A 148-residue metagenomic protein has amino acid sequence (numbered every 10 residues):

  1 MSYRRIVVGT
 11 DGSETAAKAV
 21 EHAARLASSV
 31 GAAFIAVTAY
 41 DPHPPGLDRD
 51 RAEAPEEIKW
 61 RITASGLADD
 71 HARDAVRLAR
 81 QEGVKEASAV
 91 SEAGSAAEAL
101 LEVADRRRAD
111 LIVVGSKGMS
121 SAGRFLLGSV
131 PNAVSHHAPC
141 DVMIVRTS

Functional and structural regions predicted by a protein language model:
M1, D74-I112: Structural beta-alpha unit
S2-E56, E82, E86-S88: Small/aliphatic-rich secondary-structure junction motif
T38, G115-K117, T147: Short secondary-structure boundary segments
R51-P55, D105-R107, V130-P131: Short, hinge-like loop/turn segments at secondary-structure boundaries
P55-D70: A short acidic, glycine-rich active-site loop that binds or catalyzes chemistry on phosphate/adenosine moieties
L111-H136: Glycine-rich, Arg-bearing micro-motifs that act as flexible, cationic patches
C140-S148: Short, flexible loop segments at boundaries between secondary-structure elements
